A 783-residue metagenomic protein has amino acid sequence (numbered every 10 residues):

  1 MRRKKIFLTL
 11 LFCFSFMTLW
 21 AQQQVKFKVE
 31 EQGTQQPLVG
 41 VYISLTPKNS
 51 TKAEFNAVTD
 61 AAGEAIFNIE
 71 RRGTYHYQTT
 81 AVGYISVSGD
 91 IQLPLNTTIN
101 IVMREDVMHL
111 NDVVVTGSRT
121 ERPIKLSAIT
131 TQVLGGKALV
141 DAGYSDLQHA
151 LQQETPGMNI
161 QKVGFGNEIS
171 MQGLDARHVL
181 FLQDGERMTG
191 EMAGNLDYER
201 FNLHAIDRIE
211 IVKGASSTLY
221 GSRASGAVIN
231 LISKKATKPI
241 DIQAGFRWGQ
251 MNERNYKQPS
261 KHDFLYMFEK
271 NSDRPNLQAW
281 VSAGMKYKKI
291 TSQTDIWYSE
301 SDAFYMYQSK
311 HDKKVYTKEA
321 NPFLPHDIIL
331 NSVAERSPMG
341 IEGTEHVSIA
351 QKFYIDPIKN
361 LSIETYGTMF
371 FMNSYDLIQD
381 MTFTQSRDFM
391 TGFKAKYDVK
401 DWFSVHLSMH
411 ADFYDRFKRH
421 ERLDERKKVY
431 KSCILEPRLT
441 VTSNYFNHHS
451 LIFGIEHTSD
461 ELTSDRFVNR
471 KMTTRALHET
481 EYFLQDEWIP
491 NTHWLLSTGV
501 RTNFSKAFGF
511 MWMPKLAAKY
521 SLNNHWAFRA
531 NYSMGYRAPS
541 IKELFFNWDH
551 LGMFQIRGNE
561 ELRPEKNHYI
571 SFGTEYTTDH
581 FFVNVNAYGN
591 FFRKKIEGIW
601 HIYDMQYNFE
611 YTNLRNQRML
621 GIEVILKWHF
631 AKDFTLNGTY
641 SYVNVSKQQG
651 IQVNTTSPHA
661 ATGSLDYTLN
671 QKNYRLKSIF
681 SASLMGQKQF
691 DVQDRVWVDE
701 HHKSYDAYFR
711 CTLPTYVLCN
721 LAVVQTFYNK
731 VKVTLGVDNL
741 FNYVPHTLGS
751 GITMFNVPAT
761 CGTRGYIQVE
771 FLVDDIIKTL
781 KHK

Functional and structural regions predicted by a protein language model:
E30-T34, Y42-T46, T80-Y84, P94-V140 (+1 more regions): Short, acidic, small-residue-rich periplasmic hinge/interaction motif at the N-terminus of Gram-negative outer-membrane
N68, E186-K213, L231-K234: Short acidic/polar hinge/loop motifs at secondary-structure boundaries that mediate gating or recognition
T131, Q148-G190, D207, A227: Extracytoplasmic beta-strand/coil segments of soluble accessory domains associated with Gram-negative outer-membrane
G245, I489-T492, Y588-F591, T612-V692: Gram-negative outer-membrane beta-barrel transporters
G245-T384: Periplasmic-side early beta-strands and strand-to-turn transitions of outer-membrane beta-barrels
F304-Y307, L636, L684-V698, V724-K783: C-terminal beta-signal and adjacent terminal beta-strands/loops of Gram-negative outer-membrane beta-barrel proteins
I358, T365, K400, H448-I452 (+4 more regions): Structural signature of Gram-negative outer-membrane beta-barrels, strongest in the C-terminal barrel of TonB-dependent
T382-D398, S521, A527, M534-F592 (+6 more regions): Outer-membrane beta-barrel signature, preferentially recognizing the C-terminal barrel domain of Gram-negative
